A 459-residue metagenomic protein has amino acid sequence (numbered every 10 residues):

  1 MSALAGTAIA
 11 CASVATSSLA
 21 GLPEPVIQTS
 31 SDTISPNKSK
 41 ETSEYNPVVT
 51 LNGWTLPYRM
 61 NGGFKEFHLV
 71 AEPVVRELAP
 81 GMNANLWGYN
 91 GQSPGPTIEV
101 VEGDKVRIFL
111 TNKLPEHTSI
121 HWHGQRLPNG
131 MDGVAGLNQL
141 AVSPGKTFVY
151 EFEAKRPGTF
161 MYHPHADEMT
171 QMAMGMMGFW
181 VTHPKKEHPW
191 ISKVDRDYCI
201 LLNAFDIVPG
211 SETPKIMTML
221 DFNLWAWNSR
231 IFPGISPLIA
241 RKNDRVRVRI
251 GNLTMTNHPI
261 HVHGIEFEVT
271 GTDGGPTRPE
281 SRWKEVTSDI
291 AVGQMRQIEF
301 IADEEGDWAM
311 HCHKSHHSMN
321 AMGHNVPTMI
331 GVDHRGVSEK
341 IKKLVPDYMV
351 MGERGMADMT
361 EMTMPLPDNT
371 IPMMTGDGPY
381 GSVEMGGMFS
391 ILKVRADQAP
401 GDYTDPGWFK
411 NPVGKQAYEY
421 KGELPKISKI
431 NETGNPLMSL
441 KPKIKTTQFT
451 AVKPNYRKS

Functional and structural regions predicted by a protein language model:
M1-S459: Copper-binding active sites and cupredoxin-like electron-transfer domains, recognizing His/Cys-rich ligand loops
